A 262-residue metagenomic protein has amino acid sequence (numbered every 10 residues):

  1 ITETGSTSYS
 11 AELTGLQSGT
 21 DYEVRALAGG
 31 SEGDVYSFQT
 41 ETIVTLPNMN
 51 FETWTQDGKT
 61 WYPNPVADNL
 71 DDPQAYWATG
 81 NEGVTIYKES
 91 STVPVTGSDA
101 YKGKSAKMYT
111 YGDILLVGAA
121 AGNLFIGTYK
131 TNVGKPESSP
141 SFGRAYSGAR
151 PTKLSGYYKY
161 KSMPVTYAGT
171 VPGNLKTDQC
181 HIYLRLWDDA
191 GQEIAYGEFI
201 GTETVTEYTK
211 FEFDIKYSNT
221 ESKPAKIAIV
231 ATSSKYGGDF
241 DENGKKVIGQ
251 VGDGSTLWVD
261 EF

Functional and structural regions predicted by a protein language model:
L13-T20: Surface-exposed, short loops/turns at beta-strand junctions within beta-sandwich domains
E23-L27, A228-V230: Extracellular recognition modules
V35-E89: Extracellular carbohydrate-recognition regions
T42-I43, P151, Y160-T204: Extracellular ligand-binding interfaces
E52-T53, Y109-D113, R144-M163, T170-N174: Solvent-exposed strand-to-loop "edge" motifs in beta-rich extracellular domains
T96-L115: Short carbohydrate-recognition loop motifs
D189-F240, G252: Extracellular carbohydrate recognition and processing domains and analogous Trp-centered ligand-binding platforms
K235-F262: Extracellular carbohydrate recognition
